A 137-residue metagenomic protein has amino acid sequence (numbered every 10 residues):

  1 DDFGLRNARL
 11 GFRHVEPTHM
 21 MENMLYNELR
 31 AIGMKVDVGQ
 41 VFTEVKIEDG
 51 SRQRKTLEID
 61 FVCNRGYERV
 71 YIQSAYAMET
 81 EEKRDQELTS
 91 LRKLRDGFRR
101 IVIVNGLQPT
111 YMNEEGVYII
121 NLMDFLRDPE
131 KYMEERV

Functional and structural regions predicted by a protein language model:
D1-V137: A cross-kingdom feature that marks ATP-driven nucleic-acid transaction machinery
